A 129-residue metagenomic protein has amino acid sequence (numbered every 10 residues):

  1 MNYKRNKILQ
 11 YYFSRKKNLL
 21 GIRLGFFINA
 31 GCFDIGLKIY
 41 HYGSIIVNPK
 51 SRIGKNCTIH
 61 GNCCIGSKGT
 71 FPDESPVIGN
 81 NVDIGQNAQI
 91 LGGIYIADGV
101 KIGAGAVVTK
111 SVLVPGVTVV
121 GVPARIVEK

Functional and structural regions predicted by a protein language model:
M1-G25, A124: Terminal amphipathic alpha-helical/low-complexity segments used for targeting or macromolecular assembly
G31-G36: Beta-rich, blade/repeat-based domains predominating in secreted/periplasmic proteins but also intracellular
C57: Substrate/cofactor-recognition hotspot
G61, T70, E74-K129: Glycine-rich hexapeptide-repeat left-handed beta-helix
I65-S67: Predominantly eukaryotic Lys/Arg-rich, low-complexity intrinsically disordered regions that act as assembly/targeting
